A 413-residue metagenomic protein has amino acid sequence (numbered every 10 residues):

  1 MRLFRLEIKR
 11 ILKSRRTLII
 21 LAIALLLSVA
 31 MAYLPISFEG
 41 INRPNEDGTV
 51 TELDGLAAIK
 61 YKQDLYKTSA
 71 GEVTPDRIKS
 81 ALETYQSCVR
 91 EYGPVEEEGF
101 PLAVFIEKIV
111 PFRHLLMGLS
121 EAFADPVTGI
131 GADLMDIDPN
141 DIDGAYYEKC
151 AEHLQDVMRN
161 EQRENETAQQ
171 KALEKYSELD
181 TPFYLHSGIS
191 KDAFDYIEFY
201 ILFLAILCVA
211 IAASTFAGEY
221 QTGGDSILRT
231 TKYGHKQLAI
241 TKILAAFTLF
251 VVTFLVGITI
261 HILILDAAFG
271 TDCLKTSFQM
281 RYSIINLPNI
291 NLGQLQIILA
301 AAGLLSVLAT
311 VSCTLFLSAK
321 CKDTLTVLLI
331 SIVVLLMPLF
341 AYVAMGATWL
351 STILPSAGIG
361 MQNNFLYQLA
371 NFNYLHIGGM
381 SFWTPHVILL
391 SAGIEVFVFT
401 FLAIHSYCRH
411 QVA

Functional and structural regions predicted by a protein language model:
M1-L18: Aromatic- and glycine-rich beta-strand/loop motifs that create alpha-glucan
T17, S306-T314, N371-A413: Alpha-helical transmembrane segments of multi-pass membrane transporters/translocases
L21-A24, K242, S331: Residue-level recognition of transmembrane alpha-helices in multi-pass small-molecule transporters/permeases
L26-V89, D138-E219, I240-K320, N364 (+1 more regions): Secretory targeting signals
L34, C321-A357: Transmembrane helix segments
T222, T230, T314-L335, C408-A413: Cytoplasmic juxtamembrane regions at transmembrane-helix boundaries
R229-H235: Short helix-to-coil transition segments within interhelical loops that connect adjacent transmembrane helices
W349-N373: Short hydrophobic, aromatic-rich alpha-helical segments embedded in or entering the lipid bilayer of multi-pass
